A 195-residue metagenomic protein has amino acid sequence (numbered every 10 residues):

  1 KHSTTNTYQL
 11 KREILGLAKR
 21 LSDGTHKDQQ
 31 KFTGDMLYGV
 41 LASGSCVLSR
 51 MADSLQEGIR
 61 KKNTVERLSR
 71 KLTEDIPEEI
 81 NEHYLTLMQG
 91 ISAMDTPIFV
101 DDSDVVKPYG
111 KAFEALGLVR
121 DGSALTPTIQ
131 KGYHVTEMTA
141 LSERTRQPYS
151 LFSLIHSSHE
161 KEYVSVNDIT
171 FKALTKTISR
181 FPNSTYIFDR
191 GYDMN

Functional and structural regions predicted by a protein language model:
K1-N195: Conserved, well-structured functional cores that handle cations and Mg-NTP chemistry
